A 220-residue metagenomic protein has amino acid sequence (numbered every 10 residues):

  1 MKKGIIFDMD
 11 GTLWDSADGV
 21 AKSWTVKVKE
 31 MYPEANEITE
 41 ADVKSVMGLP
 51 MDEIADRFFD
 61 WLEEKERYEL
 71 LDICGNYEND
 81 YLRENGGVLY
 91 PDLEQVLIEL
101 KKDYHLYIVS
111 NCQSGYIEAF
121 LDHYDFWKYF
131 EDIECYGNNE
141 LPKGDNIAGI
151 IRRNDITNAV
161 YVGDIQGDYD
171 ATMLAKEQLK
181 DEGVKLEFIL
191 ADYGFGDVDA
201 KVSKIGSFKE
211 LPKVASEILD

Functional and structural regions predicted by a protein language model:
M1-A41, W61: Active-site neighborhood of HAD-like aspartate-dependent phosphohydrolases
M1-K2, F120-D220: Asp-based, Mg2+/Mn2+-dependent phosphohydrolase catalytic module
T12, S110-C112: Conserved phosphate-coupling serine/threonine residues in phosphotransfer and NTP-handling enzymes
A17-V20, M51, L89, K143-G144: Conserved donor sugar-nucleotide recognition element shared by glycan-biosynthetic enzymes
T25-K29, P50-E64, F120: Helix-loop "lid/cap" segments that line or gate small-molecule binding pockets
D56-D92: Metal-dependent phosphoesterase signature
D80-I108, E118, G144: Short, acidic loop-to-helix structural element flanking the phosphoryl-transfer center in phosphate-processing enzymes
